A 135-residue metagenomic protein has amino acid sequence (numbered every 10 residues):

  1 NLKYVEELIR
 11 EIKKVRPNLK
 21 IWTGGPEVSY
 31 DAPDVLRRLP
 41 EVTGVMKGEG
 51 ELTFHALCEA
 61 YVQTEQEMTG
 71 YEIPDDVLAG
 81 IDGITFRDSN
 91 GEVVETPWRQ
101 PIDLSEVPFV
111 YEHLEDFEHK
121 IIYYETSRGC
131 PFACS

Functional and structural regions predicted by a protein language model:
N1-W98: Glycine-rich beta-alpha loop elements in corrinoid/cobalamin-binding modules across cobalamin-dependent enzymes
Y30, E49, I102, F109-E112: Short coil/turn linker and secondary-structure boundary residues
E72, V77, D103, Y111-H113: Short, solvent-exposed coil/turn linker segments
D82, E92, D103, K120-I122: A generic secondary-structure signal marking the coil-to-beta-strand transition
W98-L104: A short, sequence-level motif marking secondary-structure junctions
S105-S135: Radical SAM [4Fe-4S] cluster-binding motif and immediate context
